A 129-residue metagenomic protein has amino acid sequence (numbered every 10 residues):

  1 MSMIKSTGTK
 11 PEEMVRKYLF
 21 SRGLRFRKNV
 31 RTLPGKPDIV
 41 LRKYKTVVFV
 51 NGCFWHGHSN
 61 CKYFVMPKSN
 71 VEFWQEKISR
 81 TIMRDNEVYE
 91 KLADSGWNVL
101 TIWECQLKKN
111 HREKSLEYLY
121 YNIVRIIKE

Functional and structural regions predicted by a protein language model:
M1-T101, C105-E129: Nucleic-acid endo/exonuclease domains
